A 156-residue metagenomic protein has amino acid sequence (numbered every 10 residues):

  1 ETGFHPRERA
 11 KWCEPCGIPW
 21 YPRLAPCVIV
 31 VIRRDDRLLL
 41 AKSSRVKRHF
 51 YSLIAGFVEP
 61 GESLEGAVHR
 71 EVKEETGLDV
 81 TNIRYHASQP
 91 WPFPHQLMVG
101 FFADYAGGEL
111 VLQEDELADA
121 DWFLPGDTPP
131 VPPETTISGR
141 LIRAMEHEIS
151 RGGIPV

Functional and structural regions predicted by a protein language model:
E1-V31: Cys/His-rich short segments
G3-F4, K47-Y51, Q113-V156: Nudix hydrolase/Nudix homology domain
W12, I29-V31, L39-L40, D79-R84 (+1 more regions): Structured core elements
R23-R37, K42-I54: Histidine/lysine/aspartate-rich catalytic loop segments that bind and position anionic ligands
V28, L97-V99, A118: Change "...and in nucleic-acid phosphodiester-cleaving endonucleases..." to "...and in nucleic-acid processing enzymes
D35-R37, S44, D104-E109, P125-D127: Short loop segments at secondary-structure junctions
L53-A87, F101, E109: The catalytic Nudix box helix
Q89-L112: Active-site-adjacent beta-strand/loop module that shapes the phosphate/pyrophosphate-binding cleft
